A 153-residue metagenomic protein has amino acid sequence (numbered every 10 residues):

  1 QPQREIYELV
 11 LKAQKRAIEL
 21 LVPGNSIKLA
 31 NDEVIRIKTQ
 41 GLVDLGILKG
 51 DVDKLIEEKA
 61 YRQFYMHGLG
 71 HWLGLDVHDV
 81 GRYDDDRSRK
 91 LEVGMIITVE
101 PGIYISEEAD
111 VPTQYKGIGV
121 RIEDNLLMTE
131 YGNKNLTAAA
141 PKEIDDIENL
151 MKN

Functional and structural regions predicted by a protein language model:
Q1-N153: Active-site neighborhoods and metal-handling regions in enzymes and metal-associated proteins
